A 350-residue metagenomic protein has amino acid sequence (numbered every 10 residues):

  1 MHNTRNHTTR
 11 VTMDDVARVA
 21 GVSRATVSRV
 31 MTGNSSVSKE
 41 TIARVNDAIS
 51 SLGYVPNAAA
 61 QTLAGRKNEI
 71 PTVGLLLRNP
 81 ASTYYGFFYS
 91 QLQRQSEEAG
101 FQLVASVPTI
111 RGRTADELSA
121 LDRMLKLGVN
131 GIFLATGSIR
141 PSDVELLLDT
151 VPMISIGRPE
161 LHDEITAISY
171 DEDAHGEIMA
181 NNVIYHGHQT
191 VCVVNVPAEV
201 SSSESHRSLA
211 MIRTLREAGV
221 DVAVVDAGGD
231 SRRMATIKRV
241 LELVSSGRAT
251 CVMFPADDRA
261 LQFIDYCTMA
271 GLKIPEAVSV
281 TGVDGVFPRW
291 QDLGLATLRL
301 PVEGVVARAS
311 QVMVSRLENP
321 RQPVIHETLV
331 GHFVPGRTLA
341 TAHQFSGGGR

Functional and structural regions predicted by a protein language model:
H2-T12, S50-Y84, F88, A99: N-terminal helix-turn-helix/winged-helix DNA-binding helices and compositionally similar short basic alpha-helical
V19, T26-R29, A64-A81, T190-P197: Short beta-strand segments enriched in small/hydrophobic residues
R44, T83-E98, H175-M179, S202-V222 (+2 more regions): Short, solvent-exposed amphipathic alpha-helices that sit in or adjacent to ligand/effector-binding or catalytic
L75-L76, M124-T136, C192-N195, G247-R259 (+1 more regions): Periplasmic-binding protein-like
A135-I178, D258, D284-L295: Flexible loop/hinge segments that line or gate small-molecule binding clefts
T166-V193, R233-L241, L300-N319: Hydrophobic alpha-helical segments within soluble ligand-binding/sensing domains
E177-V224, I325-A340: An alpha-beta-alpha
L241-R350: Flexible loop/turn connectors
